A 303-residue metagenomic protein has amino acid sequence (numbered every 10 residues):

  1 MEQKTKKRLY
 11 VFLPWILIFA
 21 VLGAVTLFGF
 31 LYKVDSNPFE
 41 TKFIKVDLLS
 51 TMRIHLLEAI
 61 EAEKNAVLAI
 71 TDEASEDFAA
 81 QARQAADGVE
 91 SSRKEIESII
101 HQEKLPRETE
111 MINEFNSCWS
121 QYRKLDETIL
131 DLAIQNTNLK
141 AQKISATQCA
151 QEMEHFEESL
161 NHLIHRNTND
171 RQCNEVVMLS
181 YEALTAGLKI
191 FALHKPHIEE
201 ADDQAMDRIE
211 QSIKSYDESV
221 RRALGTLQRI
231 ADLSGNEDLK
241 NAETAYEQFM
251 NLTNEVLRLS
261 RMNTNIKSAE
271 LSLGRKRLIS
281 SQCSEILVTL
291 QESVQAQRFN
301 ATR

Functional and structural regions predicted by a protein language model:
M1-K4: Non-catalytic regulatory/interaction regions at protein termini and inter-domain linkers
K6-I16: N-terminal Sec-pathway targeting helices
P14-A59, S75, A79, I100-W119 (+5 more regions): Amphipathic alpha-helical segments and their boundaries
T71-I99, D203-R229: Alpha-helical segments in soluble extracytoplasmic regions
M111-A133, D238-R261: Long, amphipathic, charge-rich alpha-helical segments that form helical bundles/coiled-coils
K124-E157, I266: Hydrophobic, ordered structural segments
D207, Q211-V256, E285: Hydrophobic segments of polytopic membrane proteins
Y246-T253, L259-E292: C-terminal functional regions that serve as terminal interaction/effector modules
